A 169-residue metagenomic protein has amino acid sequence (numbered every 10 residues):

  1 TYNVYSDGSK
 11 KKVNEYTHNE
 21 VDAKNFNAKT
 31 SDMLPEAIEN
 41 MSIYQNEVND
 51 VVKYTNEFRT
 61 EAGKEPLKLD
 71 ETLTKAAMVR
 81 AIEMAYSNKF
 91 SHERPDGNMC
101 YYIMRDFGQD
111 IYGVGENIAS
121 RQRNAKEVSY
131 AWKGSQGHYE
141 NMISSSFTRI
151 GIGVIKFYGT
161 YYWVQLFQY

Functional and structural regions predicted by a protein language model:
T1-K89, S145-Y169: N-terminal targeting leaders of exported, membrane, and organelle-targeted proteins
K75-K126: Short, surface-exposed glycine/acidic/tryptophan-bearing loops
S129-A131: Mature extracellular or exoplasmic CAP/SCP-family domains and secreted bioactive peptides
Y139-S144: Short active-site loop/helix that positions an aromatic residue
